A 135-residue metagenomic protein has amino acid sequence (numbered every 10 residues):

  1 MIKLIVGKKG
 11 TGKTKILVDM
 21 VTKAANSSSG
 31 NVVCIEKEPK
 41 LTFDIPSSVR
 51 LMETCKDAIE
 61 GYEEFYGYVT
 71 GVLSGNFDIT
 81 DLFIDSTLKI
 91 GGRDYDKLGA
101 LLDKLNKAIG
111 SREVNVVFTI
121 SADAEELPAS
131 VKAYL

Functional and structural regions predicted by a protein language model:
M1-L73, L127-S130: Conserved P-loop
D78-L135: Replace "adjacent to P-loop NTPase cores in ATP/GTP-dependent enzymes" with "adjacent to NTP-binding cores
